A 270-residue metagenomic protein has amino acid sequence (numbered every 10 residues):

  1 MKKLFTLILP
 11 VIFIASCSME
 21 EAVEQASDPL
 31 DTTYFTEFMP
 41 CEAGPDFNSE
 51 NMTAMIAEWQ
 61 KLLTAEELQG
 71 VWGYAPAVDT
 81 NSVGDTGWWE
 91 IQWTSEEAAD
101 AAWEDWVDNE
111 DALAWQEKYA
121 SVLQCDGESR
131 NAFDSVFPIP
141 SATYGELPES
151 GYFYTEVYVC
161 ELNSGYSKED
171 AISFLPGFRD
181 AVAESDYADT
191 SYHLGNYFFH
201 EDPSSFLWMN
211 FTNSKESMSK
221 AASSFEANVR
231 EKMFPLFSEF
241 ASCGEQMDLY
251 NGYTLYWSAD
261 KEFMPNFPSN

Functional and structural regions predicted by a protein language model:
M1-L4: Positively charged n-region of N-terminal signal peptides that target proteins for export
T6-L9: Sec-dependent N-terminal signal peptides
F13-S16: C-terminal motif of bacterial Sec signal peptides marking the signal peptidase cleavage site
S18-W88, Q92-E117, S121-N270: Short S/T/G/P-rich N-terminal loop/turn motif that feeds into the first structured element of a domain
